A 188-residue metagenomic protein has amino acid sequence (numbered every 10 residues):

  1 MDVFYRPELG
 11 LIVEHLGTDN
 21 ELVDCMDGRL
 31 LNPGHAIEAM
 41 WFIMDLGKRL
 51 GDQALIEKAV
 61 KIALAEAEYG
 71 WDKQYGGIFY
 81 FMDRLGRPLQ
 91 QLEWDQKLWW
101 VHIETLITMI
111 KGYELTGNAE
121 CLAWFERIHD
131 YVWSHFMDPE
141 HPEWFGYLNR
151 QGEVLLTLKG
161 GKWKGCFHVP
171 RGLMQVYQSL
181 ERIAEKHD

Functional and structural regions predicted by a protein language model:
M1-D188: Glycan-recognition and catalytic cores of secretory/periplasmic carbohydrate-active enzymes
